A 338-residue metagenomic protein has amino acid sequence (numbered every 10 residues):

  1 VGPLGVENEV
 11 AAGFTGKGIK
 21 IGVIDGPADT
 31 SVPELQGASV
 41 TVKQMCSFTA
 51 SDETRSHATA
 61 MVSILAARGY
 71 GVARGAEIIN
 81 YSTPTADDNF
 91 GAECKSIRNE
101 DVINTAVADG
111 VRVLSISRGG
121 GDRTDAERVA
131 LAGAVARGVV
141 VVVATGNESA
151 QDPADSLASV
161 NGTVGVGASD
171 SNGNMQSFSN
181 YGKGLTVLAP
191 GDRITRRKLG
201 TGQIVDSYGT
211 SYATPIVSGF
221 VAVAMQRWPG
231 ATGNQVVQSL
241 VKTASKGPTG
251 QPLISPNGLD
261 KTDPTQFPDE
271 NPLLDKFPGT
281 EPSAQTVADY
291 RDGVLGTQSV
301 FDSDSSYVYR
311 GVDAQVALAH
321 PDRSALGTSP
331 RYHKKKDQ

Functional and structural regions predicted by a protein language model:
V1-N8: Short coil-to-helix leader/linker segments, especially the first N-terminal amphipathic alpha-helix with its helix
N8-T41, T49-K95, V160-N161, N174 (+2 more regions): Subtilisin-like serine protease catalytic core
K20-D25, E77-S82, V107, R112-S117 (+4 more regions): Structural recognition of the beta-strand scaffold that forms the well-ordered cores of secreted hydrolase catalytic
D25, A154-Q226: Extracellular S/T/G-rich loop segment that most often corresponds to the catalytic His/Ser-adjacent loop
G26-T30, C46-T49, Y70, P84-D88 (+6 more regions): Solvent-exposed loop/turn segments at secondary-structure junctions within structured extracellular/periplasmic domains
A28, A66-Y70, N104-R112, G119 (+8 more regions): Sec-exported extracytoplasmic/periplasmic mature domains
T83-A158, Q203-Y208, Y212-T214: Substrate-binding/access-modulating region of protease and related hydrolase catalytic domains
S115, S177, W228-D337: C-terminal subdomain of the subtilisin-like protease fold in secreted/lumenal serine endopeptidases
